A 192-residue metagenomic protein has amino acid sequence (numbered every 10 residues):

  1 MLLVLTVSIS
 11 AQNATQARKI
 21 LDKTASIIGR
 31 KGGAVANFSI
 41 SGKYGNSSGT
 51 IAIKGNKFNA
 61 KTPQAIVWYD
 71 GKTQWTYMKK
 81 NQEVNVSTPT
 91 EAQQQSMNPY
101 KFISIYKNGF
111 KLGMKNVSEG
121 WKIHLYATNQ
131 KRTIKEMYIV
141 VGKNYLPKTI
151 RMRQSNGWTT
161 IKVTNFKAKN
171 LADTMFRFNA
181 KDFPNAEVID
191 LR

Functional and structural regions predicted by a protein language model:
M1-V7: Sec-dependent N-terminal signal peptides
V7-N46, K57, Q82, D182-R192: N-terminal leader/targeting segments and the immediate start of mature chains
I27, G49-I53, I66-V67, K111-N116: Short, exposed beta-strand/loop patches in secreted or surface proteins that constitute
S39-S41, K61, Y77, Y126-T128 (+1 more regions): A generic structural motif
T50-M97, Q154-T160: An acidic-aromatic
P89-E119: Flexible, surface-exposed loop/linker segments and immediately adjacent secondary-structure boundaries
F110-L191: Gly/Pro-enriched, hydrophobic low-complexity segments that function as extracytoplasmic propeptides/linkers
